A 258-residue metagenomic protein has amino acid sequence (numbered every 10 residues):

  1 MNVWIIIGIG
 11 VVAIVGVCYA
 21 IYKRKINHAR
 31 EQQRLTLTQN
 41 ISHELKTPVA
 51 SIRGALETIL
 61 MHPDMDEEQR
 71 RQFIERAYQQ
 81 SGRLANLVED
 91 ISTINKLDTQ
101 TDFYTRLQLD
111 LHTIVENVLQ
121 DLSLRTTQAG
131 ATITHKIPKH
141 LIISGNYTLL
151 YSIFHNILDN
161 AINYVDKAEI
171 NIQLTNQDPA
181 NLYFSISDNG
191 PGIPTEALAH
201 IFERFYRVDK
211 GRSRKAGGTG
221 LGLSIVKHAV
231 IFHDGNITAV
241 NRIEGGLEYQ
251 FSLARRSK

Functional and structural regions predicted by a protein language model:
L60-E67: Short acidic helix/loop segment immediately C-terminal to the autophosphorylated histidine in two-component histidine
Q79-A85: Short alpha-helical segment of the dimerization/phosphotransfer core of two-component systems
T99-Y104, I142-G145: Conserved micro-motifs of the catalytic ATP-binding
T105-Q108, T127, T132-L141, Q177: Conserved catalytic submotifs in the C-terminal HATPase_c
A161-I162: Short helix-loop "hinge" at the ATP-lid/N-box region of the Bergerat-fold HATPase_c
A168, D234-G235: Conserved glycine-rich
I193-R207: Short conserved segment of the HATPase_c
